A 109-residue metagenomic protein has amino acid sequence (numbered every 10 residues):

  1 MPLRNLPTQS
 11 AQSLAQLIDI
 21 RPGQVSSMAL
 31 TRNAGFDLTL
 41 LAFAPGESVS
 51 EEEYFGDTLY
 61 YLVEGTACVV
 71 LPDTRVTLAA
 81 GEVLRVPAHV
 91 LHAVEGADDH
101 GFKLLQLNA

Functional and structural regions predicted by a protein language model:
M1-G35: A short, N-terminal "cap"/entry segment at the start of jelly-roll beta-barrel domains of the cupin/DSBH fold
Q24, D37-Y54: Conserved short histidine dyad/triad with adjacent acidic residue
D37, T66-C68, R75, L91 (+1 more regions): Structural motif
A42-A44, E53-V69: Short, conserved beta-strand element in jelly-roll/cupin
D73-A88: Short acidic-glycine-tyrosine-enriched beta hairpin
A88-A109: Ligand-binding loop in jelly-roll beta-barrel domains
